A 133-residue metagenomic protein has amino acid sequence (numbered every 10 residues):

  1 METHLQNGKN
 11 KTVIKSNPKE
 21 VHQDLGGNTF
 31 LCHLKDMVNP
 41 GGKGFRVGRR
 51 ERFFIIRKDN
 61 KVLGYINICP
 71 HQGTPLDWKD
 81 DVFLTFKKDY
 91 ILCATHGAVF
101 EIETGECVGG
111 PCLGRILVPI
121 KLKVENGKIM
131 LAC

Functional and structural regions predicted by a protein language model:
M1-L84, I102, I116-C133: N-terminal pre-ligand scaffold of iron-sulfur
R46-V47, D89, C93: Short linear sequence motifs
C69, C93-H96: Short cysteine clusters
F83-I91, C107-R115: Short cysteine/histidine-rich metal-coordination sites, predominantly Zn2+-binding motifs
V99-E106: Short metal-binding segments enriched for Cys and/or His
